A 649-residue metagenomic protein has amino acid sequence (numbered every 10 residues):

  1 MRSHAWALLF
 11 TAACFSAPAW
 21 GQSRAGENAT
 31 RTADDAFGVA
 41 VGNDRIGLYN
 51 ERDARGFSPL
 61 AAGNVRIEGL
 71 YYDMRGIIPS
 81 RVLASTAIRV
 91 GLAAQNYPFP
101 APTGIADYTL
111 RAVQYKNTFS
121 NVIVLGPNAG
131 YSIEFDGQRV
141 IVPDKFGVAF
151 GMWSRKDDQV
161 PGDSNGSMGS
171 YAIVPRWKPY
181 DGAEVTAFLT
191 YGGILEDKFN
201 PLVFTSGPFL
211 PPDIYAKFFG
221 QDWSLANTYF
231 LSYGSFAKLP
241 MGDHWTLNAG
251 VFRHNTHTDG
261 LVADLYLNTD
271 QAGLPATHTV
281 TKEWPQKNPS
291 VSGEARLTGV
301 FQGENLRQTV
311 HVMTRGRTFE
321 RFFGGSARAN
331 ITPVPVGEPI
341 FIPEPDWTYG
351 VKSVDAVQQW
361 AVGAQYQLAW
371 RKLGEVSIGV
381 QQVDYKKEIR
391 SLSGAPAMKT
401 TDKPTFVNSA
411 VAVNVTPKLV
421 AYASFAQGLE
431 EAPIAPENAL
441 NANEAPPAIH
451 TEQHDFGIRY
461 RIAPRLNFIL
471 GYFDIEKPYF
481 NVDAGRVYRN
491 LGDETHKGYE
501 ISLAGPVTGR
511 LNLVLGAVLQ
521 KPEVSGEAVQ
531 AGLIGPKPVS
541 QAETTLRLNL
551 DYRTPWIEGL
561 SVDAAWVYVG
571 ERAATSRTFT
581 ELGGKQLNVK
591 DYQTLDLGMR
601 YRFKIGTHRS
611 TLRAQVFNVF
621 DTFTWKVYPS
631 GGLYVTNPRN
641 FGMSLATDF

Functional and structural regions predicted by a protein language model:
D35, G56, A62, R66-E68 (+1 more regions): A beta-strand signature from Gram-negative outer-membrane beta-barrel systems, especially the internal plug domain
T118-S120, V124-F199, S224-M241: Transmembrane beta-barrel wall of Gram-negative outer-membrane proteins
V174-K178, G182-K238, N255-N288, T332-W347 (+1 more regions): Acidic/polar loop-and-plug regions of large Gram-negative outer-membrane beta-barrel proteins
L195-P208, T318-A327, K386, A412-D455 (+4 more regions): Surface-exposed extracellular loop regions of Gram-negative outer-membrane beta-barrel proteins, predominantly
Y229-T256, T277-S391, N414: Face-selective signature of the C-terminal outer-membrane beta-barrel domain
F236-P240, T246-F252, T256-V262, N414-P417 (+3 more regions): Membrane-embedded beta-barrel scaffold of Gram-negative outer-membrane proteins
R371-L373, G471-E476, N490-R577, A646: Gram-negative outer-membrane beta-barrel transporters
V539-F649: Conserved C-terminal beta-signal and adjacent last beta-strands/turns of outer-membrane beta-barrel proteins
